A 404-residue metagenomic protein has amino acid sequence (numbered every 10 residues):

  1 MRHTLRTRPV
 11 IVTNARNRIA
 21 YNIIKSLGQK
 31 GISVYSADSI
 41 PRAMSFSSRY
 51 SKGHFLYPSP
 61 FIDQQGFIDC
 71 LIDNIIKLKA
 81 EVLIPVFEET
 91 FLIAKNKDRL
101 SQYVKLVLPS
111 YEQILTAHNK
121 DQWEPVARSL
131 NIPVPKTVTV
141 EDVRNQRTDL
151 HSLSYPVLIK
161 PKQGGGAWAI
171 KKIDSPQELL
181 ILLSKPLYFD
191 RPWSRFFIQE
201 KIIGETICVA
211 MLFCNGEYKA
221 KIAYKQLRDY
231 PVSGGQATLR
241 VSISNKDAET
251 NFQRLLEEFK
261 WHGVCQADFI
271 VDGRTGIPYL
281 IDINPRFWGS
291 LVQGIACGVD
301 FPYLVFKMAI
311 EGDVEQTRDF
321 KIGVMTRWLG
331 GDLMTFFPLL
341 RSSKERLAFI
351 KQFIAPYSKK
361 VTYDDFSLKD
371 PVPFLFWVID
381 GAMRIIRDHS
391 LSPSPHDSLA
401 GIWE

Functional and structural regions predicted by a protein language model:
M1-P109, N145, V361-D364, D370-E404: ATP-binding N-terminal substructure of ATP-dependent carboxylate-amine bond-forming enzymes
K52, L100-A169: A conserved helix-loop-beta module that forms one wall/lid of the active-site cleft in ATP-utilizing catalytic domains
A127, H151-K172, D190-G204, K221-A223: ATP-grasp fold ATP-binding core
A167, L227-P231, Q236-A237, N284-G298: Glycine-rich phosphate/pyrophosphate-binding beta-alpha loops
E178-G234, R240-Q253, I270-Y279: Phosphate-binding site of ATP-dependent enzymes
F197, H262-Q266, E315-K321: Flexible, glycine/charged-enriched surface loops at secondary-structure junctions
E257-Q293: Conserved metal-phosphate-binding beta-hairpin within the catalytic cores of diverse ATP-dependent phosphoryl-transfer
K307-E404: Peripheral (often C-terminal) accessory segments that flank ATP-dependent C-N-forming ligase machineries
